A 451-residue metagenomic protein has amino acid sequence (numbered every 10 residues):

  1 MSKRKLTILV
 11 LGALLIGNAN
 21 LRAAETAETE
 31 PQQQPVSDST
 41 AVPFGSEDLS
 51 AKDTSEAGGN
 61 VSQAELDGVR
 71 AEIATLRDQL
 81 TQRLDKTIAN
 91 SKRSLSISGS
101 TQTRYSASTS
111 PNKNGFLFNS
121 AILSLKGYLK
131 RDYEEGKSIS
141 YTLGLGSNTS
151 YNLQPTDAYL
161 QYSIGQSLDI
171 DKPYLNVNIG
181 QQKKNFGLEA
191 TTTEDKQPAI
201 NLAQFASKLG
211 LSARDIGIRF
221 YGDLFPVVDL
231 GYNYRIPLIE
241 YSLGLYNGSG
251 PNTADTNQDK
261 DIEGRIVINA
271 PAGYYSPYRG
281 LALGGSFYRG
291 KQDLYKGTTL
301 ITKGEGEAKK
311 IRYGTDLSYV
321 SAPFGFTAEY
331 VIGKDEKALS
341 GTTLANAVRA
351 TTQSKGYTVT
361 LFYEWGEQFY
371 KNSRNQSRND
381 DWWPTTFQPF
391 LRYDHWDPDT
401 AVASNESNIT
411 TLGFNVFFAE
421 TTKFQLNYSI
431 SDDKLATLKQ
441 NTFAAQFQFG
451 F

Functional and structural regions predicted by a protein language model:
S2-R22: Gram-negative bacterial Sec-dependent N-terminal signal peptides
L21-S106, I170, K371-S373: N-terminal periplasmic/intermembrane-space "pro-region" immediately following the signal or transit peptide
K86-P251, T256-E263, V267-P277, T358-D381 (+2 more regions): Outer membrane beta-barrel
V267-P271, Y275-D399, N408, T442 (+1 more regions): Detector for outer-membrane/organellar transmembrane beta-barrel domains, recognizing the amphipathic beta-strand
T327-E329, F390-R392, N415, K423-S429 (+1 more regions): Conserved active-site loop/cleft motifs that coordinate metal ions or position small ligands
V359-W365, T411-F417, T422-L426, F447: Conserved C-terminal beta-signal and adjacent last beta-strands/turns of outer-membrane beta-barrel proteins
V402-A403, F414, K434-T437: Short proline/glycine-enriched turn/loop segments at secondary-structure junctions
A419-F451: Predominantly the C-terminal beta-signal and adjacent terminal strand-loop region of outer-membrane beta-barrel
